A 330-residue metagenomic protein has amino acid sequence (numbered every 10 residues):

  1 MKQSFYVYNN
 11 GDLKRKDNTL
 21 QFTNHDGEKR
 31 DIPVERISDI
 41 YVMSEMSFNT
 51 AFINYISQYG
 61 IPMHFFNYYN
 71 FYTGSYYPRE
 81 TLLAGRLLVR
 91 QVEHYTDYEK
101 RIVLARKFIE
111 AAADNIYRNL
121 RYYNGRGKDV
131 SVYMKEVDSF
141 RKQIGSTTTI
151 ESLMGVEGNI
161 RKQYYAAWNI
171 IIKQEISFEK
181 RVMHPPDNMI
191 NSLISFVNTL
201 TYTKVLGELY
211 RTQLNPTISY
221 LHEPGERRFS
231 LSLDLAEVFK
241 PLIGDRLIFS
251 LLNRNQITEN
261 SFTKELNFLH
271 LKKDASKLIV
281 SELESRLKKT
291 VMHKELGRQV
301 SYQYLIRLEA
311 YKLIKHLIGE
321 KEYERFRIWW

Functional and structural regions predicted by a protein language model:
M1-K16, T23-H25, D31-I32, T73 (+2 more regions): Active-site helix-to-loop segments that bind/position phosphate- or nucleotide-bearing substrates and donors across
D26, N67-N70: A short beta-strand motif that forms part of the nucleic acid-binding face of small beta-barrel RNA-binding folds
V34-F48: Extracellular/luminal Protease-associated
I40-M43, P62-N67: Short hydrophobic alpha-helical runs that function as membrane-insertion/retention elements
N49, N70-S75: Short gly/pro/ser/thr-enriched loop/turn and capping motifs at secondary-structure boundaries
